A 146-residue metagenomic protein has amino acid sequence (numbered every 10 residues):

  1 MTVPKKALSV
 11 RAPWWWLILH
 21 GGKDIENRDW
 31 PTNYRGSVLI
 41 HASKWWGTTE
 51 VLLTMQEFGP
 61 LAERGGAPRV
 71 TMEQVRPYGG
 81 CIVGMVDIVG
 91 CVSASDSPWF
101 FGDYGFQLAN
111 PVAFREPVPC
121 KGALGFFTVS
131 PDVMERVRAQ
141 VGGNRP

Functional and structural regions predicted by a protein language model:
M1-P146: Structured alpha/beta reader/binder surfaces that contact nucleic acids or chromatin modification marks
